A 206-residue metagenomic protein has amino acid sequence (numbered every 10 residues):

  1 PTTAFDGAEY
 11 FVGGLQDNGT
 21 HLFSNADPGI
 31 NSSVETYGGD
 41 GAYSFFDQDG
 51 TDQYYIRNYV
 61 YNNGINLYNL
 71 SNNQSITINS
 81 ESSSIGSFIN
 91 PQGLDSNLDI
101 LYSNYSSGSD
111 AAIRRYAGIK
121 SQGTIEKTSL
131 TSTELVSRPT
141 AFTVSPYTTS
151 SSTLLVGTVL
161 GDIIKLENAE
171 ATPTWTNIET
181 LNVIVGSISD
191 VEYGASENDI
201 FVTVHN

Functional and structural regions predicted by a protein language model:
P1-N206: Beta-propeller blade termini and top-face loops
